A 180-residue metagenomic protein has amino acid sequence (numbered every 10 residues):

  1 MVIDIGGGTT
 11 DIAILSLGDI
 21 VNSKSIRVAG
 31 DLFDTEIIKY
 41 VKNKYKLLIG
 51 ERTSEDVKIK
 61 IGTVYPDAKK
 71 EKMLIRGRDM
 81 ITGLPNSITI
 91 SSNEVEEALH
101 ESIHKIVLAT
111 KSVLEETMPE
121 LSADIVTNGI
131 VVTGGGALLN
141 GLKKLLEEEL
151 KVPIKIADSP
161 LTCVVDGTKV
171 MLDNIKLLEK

Functional and structural regions predicted by a protein language model:
M1-I20, K69, N140: Gly/Thr-rich phosphate-binding beta-strand-loop-beta motif of the actin/hexokinase/Hsp70
V2-I5, L121-D124, T168: Replace "in large, NTP-powered and nucleic-acid-processing enzymes" with "in large, NTP-powered factors and other
D4, I37, T110, V132 (+1 more regions): Residue-level signature of catalytic and energy-coupling elements of molecular machines, predominantly ATP/GTP-dependent
L17-H100: Phosphate-binding glycine-rich/basic clefts of nucleotide- and phosphate-handling proteins, predominantly
D19-V21, A123-N128, L150-P153: Short, surface-exposed connector motifs at secondary-structure boundaries
A98-V126, M171-N174: Phosphate/ATP-binding catalytic cores across multiple sugar-kinase/actin-like superfamilies, primarily ASKHA
S122-L146: Glycine-rich phosphate-binding loops at beta-strand->alpha-helix junctions
K155-K180: Glycine-rich phosphate-binding/hydrolytic loop that grips phosphoryl groups
